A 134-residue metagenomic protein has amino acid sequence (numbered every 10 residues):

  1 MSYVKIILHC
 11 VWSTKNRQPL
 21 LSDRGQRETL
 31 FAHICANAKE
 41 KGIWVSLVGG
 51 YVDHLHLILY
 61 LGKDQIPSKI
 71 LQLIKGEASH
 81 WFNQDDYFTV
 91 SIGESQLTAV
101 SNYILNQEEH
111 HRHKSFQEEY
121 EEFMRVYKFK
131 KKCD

Functional and structural regions predicted by a protein language model:
M1-D134: Basic nucleic-acid-binding interfaces
